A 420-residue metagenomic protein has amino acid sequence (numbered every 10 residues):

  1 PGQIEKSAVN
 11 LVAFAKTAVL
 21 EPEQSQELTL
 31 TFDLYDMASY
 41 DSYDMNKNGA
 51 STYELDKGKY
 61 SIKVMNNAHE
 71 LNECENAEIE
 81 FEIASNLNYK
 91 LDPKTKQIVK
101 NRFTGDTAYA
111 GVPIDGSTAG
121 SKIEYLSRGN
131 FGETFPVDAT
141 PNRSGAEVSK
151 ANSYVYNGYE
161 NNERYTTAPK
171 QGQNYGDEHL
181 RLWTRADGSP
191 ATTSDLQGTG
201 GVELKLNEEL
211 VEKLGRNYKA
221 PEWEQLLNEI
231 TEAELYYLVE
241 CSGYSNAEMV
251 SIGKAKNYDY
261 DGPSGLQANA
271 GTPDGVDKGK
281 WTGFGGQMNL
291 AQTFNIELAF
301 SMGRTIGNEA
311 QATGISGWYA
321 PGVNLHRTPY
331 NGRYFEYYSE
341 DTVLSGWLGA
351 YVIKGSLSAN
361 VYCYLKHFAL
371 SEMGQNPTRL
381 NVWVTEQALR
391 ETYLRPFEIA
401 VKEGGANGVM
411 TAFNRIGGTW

Functional and structural regions predicted by a protein language model:
P1-G49, Y53-V64, A68-E70, G105-D106 (+1 more regions): Glycoside hydrolase catalytic-domain context in secreted enzymes
E70-K100: Short beta-strand elements
